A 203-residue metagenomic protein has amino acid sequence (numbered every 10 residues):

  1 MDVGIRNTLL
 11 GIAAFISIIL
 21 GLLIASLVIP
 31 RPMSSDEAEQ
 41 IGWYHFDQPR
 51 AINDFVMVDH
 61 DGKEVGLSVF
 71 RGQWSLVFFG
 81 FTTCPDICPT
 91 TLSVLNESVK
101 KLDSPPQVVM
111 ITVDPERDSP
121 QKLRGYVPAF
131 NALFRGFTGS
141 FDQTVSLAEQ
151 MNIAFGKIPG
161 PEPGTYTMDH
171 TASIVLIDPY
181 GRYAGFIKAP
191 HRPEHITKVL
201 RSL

Functional and structural regions predicted by a protein language model:
M1-D54, L203: N-terminal targeting signals for export/organelle localization
R50-I52, W74, D169-T171: Short, small/polar residue-rich loop motifs at catalytic or cofactor-binding pockets
D54-S75, V99: A short beta-strand-turn-helix
L67-T91, L95: Short active-site neighborhood of thiol/selenol oxidoreductases, capturing the structured segment around
L76-V77, V108, I174: Hydrophobic beta-strand anchors of alpha/beta hydrolase catalytic cores
T90-L147: Structural microenvironment flanking redox-active thiols in thiol-disulfide oxidoreductases
Q143-V199: Thiol/disulfide oxidoreductase modules built on the thioredoxin-like
